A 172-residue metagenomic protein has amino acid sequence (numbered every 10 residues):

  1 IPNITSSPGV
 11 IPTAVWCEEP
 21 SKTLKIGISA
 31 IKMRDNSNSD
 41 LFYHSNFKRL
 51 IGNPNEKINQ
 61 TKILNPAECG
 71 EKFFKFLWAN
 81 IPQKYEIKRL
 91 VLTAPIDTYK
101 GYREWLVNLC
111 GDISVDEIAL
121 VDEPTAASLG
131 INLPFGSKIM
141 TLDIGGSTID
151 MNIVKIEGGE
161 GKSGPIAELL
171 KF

Functional and structural regions predicted by a protein language model:
I1-F47, Q83-K88, L92-F172: Oxyanion-binding/catalytic loops of NTP- or PPi-dependent enzymes
L50-P54, F76-N80, D112: Conserved, well-folded catalytic cores of nucleic-acid-processing and energy-transducing macromolecular machines
G52-L64, L90, L169-F172: Short hinge/gating elements
K57-A79: Adenine-nucleotide phosphate-binding core of ATP-dependent small-molecule kinases
